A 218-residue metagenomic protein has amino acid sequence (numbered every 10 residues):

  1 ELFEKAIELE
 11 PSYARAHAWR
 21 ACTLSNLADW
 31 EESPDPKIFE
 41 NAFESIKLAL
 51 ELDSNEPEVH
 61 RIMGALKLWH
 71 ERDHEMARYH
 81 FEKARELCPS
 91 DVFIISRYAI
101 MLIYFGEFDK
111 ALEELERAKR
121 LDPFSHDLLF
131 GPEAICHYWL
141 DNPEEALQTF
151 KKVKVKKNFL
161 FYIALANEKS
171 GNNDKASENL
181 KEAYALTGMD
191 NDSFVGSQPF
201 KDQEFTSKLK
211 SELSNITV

Functional and structural regions predicted by a protein language model:
E1-L121, S125, E133-H137, E145 (+1 more regions): Acidic, proline/glycine-rich low-complexity intrinsically disordered segments
M76-E82, E86-S96, I100-V218: Alpha-helical protein-protein interaction modules
